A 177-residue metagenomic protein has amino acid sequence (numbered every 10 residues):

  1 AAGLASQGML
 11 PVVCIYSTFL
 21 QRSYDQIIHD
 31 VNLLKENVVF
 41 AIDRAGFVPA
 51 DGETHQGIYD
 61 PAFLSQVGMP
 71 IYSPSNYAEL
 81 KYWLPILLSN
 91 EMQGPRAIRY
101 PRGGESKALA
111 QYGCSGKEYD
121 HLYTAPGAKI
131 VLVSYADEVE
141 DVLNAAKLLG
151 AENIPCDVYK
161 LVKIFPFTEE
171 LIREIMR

Functional and structural regions predicted by a protein language model:
A2-V131, E140, C156: Conserved thiamine diphosphate
T124, A136-D137, V142-R177: Generic long, charged, amphipathic alpha-helical segments
